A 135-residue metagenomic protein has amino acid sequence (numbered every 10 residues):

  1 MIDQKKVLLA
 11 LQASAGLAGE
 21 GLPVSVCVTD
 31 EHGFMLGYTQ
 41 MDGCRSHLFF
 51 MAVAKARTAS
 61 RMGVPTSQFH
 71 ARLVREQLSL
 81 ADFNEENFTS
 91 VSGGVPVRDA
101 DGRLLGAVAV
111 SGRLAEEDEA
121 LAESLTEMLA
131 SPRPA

Functional and structural regions predicted by a protein language model:
M1-A135: Flexible, solvent-exposed loop/hinge segments and secondary-structure transition points
